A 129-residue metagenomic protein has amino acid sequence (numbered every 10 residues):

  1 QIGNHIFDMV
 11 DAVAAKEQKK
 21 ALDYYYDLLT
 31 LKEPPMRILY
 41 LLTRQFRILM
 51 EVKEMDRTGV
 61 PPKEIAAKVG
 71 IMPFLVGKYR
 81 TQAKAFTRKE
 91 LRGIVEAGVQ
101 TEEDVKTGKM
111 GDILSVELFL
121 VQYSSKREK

Functional and structural regions predicted by a protein language model:
Q1-E90, R127-E128: Small-residue-rich helix-loop
K20, A97-Q100, Y123: Residues within well-formed alpha-helices
E33, E102, E117: Acidic-residue sensor for enzyme active/binding pockets
L39, T43-F46, V95, V99 (+1 more regions): Generic structural concept
Y79-M110: C-terminal capping/gating helix-and-loop segments adjacent to ligand/active sites or protein-protein/ligand interfaces
K109-K129: Short, charged, intrinsically disordered terminal tails
